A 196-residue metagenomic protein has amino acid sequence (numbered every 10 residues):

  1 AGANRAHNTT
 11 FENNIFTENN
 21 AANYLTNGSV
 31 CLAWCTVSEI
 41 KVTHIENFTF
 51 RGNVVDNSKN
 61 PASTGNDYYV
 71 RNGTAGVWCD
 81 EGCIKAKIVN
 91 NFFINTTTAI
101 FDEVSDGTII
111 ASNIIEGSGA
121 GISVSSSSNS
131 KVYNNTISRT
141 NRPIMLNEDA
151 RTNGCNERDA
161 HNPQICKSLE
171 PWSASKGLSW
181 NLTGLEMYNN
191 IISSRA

Functional and structural regions predicted by a protein language model:
A1-A196: Glycine- and acidic/polar-rich repeat regions and solenoidal domains
